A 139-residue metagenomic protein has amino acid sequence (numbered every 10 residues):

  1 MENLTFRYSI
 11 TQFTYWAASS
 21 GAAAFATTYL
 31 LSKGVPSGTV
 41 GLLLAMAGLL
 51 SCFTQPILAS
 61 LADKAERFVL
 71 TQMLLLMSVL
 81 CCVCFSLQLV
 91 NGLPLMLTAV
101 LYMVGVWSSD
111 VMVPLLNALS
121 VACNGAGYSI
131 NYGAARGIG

Functional and structural regions predicted by a protein language model:
M1-G48: Helix-loop boundary and gating motifs at the non-cytosolic
L4-Q12, L74, T98-Y102, Y132: Hydrophobic alpha-helix/TM-entry signal in multi-pass membrane transporters
F13, C84, N91-L115, L119: Hydrophobic core of transmembrane alpha-helices in multi-pass small-molecule transporters, especially MFS/SLC-type
S19, G48-Q55, S109: Residue-level signal for conserved functional micro-sites within the alpha-helical transmembrane segments of Major
L50-C52, I130-G139: Glycine-rich segments within core transmembrane alpha-helices of 12-TM secondary carriers
F53-R67: Helix-to-loop junctions at the C-terminal end of transmembrane segments in multipass secondary transporters
D63-S78: Cytoplasmic membrane-interface "Motif A"-like loop-to-helix N-cap segments of 12-TM Major Facilitator Superfamily
S120-N131: Paired intracellular helix-loop junctions of major facilitator superfamily
